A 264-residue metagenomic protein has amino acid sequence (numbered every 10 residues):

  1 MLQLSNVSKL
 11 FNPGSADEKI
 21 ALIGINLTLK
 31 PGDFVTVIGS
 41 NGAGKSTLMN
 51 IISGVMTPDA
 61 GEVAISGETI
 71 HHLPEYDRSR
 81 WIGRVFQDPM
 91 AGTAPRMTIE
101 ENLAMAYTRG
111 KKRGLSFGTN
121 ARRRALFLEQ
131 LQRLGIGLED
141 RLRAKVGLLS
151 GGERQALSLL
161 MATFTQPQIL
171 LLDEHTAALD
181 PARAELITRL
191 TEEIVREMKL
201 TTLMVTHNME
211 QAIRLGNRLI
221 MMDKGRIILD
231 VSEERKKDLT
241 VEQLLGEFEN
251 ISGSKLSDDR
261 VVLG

Functional and structural regions predicted by a protein language model:
M1, L10-G24, P74: A short, flexible loop at the N-terminus of ABC-type nucleotide-binding domains that lies
S15, T69-G83, A91, R113-N120 (+1 more regions): ABC ATPase NBD coupling module
I38-S40: The feature captures the beta-strand-to-loop junction immediately N-terminal to the Walker
S53: Helix-to-loop junction immediately C-terminal to a conserved catalytic motif
G61-T69, L229-V231: Conserved ABC transporter NBD signature motif
A162-T163: ABC ATPase C-loop
T206-H207: H-loop/switch region of ABC-family ATPase nucleotide-binding domains
R226-S252: Conserved beta-strand-loop-alpha-helix hinge in the C-terminal portion of ABC ATPase nucleotide-binding domains
